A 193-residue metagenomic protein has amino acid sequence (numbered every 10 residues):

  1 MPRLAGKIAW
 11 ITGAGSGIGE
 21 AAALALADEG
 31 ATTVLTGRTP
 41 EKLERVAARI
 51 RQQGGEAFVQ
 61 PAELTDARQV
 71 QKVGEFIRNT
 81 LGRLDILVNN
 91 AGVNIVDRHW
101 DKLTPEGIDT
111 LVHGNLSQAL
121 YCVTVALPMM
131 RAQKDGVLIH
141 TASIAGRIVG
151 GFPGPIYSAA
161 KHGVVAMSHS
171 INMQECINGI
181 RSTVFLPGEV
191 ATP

Functional and structural regions predicted by a protein language model:
I8, G15-G17: Conserved glycine-rich cofactor-binding loop
E29, I148, S170-I180: Active-site-adjacent segment of SDR/Rossmann-fold oxidoreductases
A31-R45: Conserved glycine-rich Rossmann-like NAD(P)H-binding loop of the short-chain dehydrogenase/reductase
E41, P61-K72, P105: The beta1-alpha1 cofactor-binding region of Rossmann-like NAD(H)/NADP(H)-dependent oxidoreductases
Q71, N94-D109, P153-I156: Conserved mid-core segment of classical short-chain dehydrogenase/reductases
D101-Y121, D135, I139, V164: Catalytic Tyr-X3-Lys loop
V123, A160: Active-site helix of classical SDR
S143: Residue(s) in the substrate-gating loop at a strand-loop-helix junction that position the organic substrate next
